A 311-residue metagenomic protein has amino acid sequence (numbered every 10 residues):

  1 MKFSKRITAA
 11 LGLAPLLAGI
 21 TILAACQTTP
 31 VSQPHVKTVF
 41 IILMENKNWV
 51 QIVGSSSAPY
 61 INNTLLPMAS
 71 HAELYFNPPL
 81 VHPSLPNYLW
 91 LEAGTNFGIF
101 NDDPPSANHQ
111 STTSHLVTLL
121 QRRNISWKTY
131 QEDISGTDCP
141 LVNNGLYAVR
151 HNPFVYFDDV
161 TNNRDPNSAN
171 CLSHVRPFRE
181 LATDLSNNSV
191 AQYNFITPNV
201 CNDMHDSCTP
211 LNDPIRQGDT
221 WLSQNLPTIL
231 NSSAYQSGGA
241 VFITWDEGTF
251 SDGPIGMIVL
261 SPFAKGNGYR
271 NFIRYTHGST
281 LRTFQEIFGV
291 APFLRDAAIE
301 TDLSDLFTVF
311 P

Functional and structural regions predicted by a protein language model:
K2-L13: Bacterial N-terminal signal peptides that target proteins for export
S4-K5, A18, A25-C26: Low-complexity intrinsically disordered segments
T8, T21-L23, R274: Residues marking helix boundaries in flexible regions
G12-I22: Bacterial N-terminal signal peptides
Q27-P311: N-terminal pro-sequences and low-complexity stem/linker regions of secreted or lumenal proteins
